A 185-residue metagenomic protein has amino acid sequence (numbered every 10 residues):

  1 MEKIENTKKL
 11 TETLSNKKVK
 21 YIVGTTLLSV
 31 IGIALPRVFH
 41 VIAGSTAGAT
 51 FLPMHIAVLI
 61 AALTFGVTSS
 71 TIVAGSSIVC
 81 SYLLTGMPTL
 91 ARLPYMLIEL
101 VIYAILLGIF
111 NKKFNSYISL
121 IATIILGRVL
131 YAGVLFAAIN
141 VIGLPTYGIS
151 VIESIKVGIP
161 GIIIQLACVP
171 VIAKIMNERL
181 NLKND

Functional and structural regions predicted by a protein language model:
E2-A62, T68-S69: Hydrophobic transmembrane alpha-helices
N6, H40-G48, G86-P94, K113-D185: Membrane-embedded alpha-helical hairpins and interfacial helices in multi-pass inner-membrane proteins
V19-L28, T50, M54, T68-V73 (+5 more regions): Alpha-helical transmembrane segments of integral membrane proteins
G32, P36, H40, A62 (+5 more regions): Structural signal for membrane-spanning alpha-helices in multi-pass inner-membrane proteins, emphasizing helix cores
H55-L59, M96-A104, L166: Alpha-helical transmembrane segments of multi-pass membrane proteins
A62-L63, Y103-N111, V169, A173: Hydrophobic transmembrane alpha-helices
T64-F65, I159: Transmembrane helix irregularities
I72-K112: Helix-adjacent hinge/juxtasegments
